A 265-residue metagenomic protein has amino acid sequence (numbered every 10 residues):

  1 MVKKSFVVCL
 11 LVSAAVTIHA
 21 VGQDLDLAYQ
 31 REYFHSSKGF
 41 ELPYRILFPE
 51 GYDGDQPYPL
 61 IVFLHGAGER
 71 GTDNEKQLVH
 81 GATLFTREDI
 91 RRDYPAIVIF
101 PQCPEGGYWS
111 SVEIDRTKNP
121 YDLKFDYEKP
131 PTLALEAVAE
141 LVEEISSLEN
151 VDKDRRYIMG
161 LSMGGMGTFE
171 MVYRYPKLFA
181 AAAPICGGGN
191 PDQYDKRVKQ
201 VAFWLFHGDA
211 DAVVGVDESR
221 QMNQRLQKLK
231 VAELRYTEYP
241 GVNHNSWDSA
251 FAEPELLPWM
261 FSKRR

Functional and structural regions predicted by a protein language model:
V8-T17: Bacterial N-terminal signal peptides
A20-L60, A96, A134-E140, M159 (+5 more regions): A domain-start/cap signature at the N-terminus of enzymes
G51-Q56, S110-S162: Gly/Ser-rich "nucleophile elbow"/oxyanion-hole loop immediately N-terminal to the catalytic nucleophile in hydrolases
L64-H65, H207: The conserved beta1-alpha1 loop
A67-L135: Active-site machinery of serine-nucleophile hydrolases
V79-D89, C186-K196, Q221: Alpha-helical scaffolding within the catalytic cores of extracellular/periplasmic polymer-degrading hydrolases
E143-R197: Primarily recognizes the serine-hydrolase "nucleophile elbow" in alpha/beta-hydrolase and SGNH/GDSL folds
I185, Q193, A202-R265: C-terminal catalytic histidine-bearing segment of alpha/beta-hydrolase fold enzymes
